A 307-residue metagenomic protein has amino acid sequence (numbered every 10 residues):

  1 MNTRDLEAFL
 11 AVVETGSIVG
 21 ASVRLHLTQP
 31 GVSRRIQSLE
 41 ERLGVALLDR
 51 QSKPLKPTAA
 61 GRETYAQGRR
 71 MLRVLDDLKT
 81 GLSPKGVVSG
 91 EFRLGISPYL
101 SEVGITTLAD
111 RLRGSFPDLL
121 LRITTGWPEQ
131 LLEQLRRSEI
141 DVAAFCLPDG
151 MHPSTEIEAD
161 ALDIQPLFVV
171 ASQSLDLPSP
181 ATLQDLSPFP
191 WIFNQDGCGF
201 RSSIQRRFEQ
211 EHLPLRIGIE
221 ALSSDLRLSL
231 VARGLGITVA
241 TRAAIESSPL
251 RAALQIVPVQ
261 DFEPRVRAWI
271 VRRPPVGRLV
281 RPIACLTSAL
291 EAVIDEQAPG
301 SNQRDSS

Functional and structural regions predicted by a protein language model:
L10-T28: Short helix-boundary/capping micro-motifs
E40-P57: A short LG(V/I)-centered, amphipathic sequence patch enriched for acidic residue(s) preceding the LG motif
R42-L43, T64-G86: Alpha-helical linker/hinge and terminal dimerization helices associated with HTH transcriptional regulators
S89-H152: Central regulatory/effector-binding core of bacterial HTH transcription factors
G104, L177, Q255-G300: A late-sequence structural motif
W127-L132, R136-I140, C146, G197-Q255: Hydrophobic hinge/microswitch elements
P153-D160, Q165, D225-P275: Beta-alpha-beta core module
E156-W191: Flexible hinge/capping segments at coil-to-helix
